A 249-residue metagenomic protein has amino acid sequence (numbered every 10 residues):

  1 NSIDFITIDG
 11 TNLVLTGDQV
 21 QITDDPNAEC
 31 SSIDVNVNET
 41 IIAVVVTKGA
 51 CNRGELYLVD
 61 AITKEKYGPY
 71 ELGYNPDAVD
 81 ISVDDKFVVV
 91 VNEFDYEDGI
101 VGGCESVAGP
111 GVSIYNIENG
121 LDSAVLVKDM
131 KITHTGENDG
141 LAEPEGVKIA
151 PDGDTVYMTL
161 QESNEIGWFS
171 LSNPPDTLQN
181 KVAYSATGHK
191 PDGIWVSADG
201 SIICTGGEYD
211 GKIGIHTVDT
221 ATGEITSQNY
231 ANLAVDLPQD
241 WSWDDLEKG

Functional and structural regions predicted by a protein language model:
I6-L13, A61-I62, Y115-A124, F169-T177 (+1 more regions): Short loop/turn segments immediately following beta-strands, especially the blade-tip and inter-blade linker loops
T11-T47, D192: Blade-loop segments of beta-propeller domains
D18-P26, N119-A142, N180-A186, E224-G249: Surface-exposed loop and turn segments in beta-propeller and other repeat-based domains that flank or scaffold
E29-S31, N52, N75-D77, A108 (+4 more regions): Beta-rich catalytic cores
I33-V35, V79, V147, I194: Hydrophobic core register within WD40 beta-propeller blades
V35-E39, V83-D85, P151-D152, A198-G200: Residue-level detector of Asp-centered blade-edge/turn motifs that repeat once per structural unit in beta-propeller
V45-A50, G54, V91-P110, E208-H216: Short, conserved, GDST-rich strand-edge loop motifs in beta-rich repeat architectures
